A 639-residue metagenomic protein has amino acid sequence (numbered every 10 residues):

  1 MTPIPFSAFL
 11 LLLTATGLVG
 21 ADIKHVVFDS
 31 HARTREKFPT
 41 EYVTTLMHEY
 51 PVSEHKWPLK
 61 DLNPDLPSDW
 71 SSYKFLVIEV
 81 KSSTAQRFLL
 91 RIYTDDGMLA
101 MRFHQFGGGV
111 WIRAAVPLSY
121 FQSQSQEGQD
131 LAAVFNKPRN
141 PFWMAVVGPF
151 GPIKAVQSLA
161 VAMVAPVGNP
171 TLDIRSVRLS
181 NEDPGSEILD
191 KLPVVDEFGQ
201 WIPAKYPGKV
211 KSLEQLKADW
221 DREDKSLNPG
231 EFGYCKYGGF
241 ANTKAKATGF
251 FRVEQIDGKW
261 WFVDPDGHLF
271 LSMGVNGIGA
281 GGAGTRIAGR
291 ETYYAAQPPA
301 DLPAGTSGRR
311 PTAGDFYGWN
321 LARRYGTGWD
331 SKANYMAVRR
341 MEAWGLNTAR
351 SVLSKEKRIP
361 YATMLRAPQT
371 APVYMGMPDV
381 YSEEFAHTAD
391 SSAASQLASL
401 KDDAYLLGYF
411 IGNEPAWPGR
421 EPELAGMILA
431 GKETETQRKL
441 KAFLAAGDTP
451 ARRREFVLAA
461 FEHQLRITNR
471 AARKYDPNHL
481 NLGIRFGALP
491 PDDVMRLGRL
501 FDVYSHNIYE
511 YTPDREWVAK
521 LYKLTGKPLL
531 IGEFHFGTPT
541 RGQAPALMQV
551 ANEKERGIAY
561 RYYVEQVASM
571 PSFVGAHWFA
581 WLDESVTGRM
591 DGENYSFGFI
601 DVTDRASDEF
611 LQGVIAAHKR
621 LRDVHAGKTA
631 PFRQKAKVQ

Functional and structural regions predicted by a protein language model:
E36-P58: Short carbohydrate-recognition loop motifs
Y50-V147, P152, G168-P170: Extracellular ligand-binding interfaces
A160-G168: Short beta-strand-plus-loop segments that form exposed binding edges in beta-rich domains
K205-A362, P372-Y405, R452-A459, I467: Active-site-adjacent substrate/metal-binding segments within catalytic domains of carbohydrate-active enzymes
V275-E291, R358-A371, K401-A404, I411-A445 (+1 more regions): Aromatic- and acidic-residue-enriched segments that line the glycan-binding/catalytic groove of carbohydrate-active
Y293, Q297-A300, N347, A442-Y562: Extracellular glycoside hydrolase catalytic/binding regions
L406-G408, G412-N413, F534, M548-F599 (+1 more regions): Substrate-binding cleft of secreted/luminal carbohydrate-active enzymes
A425-Q437, K441, F579-Q639: Aromatic-rich peripheral "rim/lid" segments of glycoside hydrolase catalytic domains that contact and position glycan
